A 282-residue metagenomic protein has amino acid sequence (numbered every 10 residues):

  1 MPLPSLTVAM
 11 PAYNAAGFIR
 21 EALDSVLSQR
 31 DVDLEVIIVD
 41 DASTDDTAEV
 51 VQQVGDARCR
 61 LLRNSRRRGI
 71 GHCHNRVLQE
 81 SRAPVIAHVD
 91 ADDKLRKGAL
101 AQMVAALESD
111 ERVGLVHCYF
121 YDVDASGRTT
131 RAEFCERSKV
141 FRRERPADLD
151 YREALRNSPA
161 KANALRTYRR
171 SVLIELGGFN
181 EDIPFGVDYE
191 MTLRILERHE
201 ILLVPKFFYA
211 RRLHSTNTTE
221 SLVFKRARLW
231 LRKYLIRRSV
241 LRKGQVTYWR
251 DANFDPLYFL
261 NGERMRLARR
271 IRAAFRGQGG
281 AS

Functional and structural regions predicted by a protein language model:
M1-S25: N-proximal low-complexity "stem/linker" segments adjacent to membrane-targeting elements
D24-D33: Short, acidic, metal-binding catalytic loop of nucleotide-sugar glycosyltransferases
S25, D40-E49, R66, D90: A conserved acidic beta->alpha catalytic loop
D46, D93-A106: Acidic donor-binding/catalytic loop of UDP-sugar-dependent glycosyltransferases, especially processive GT2
N64-S81: Glycine-rich, basic loop-to-helix element that forms the pyrophosphate-binding segment of sugar-nucleotide handling
I86: Short aromatic/hydrophobic "clamp" motif used to bind/position activated sugar donors
L100-R137: Conserved donor NDP-sugar-binding/catalytic core segment of glycosyltransferases
R142-R228: Conserved nucleotide-sugar donor-binding catalytic segment
